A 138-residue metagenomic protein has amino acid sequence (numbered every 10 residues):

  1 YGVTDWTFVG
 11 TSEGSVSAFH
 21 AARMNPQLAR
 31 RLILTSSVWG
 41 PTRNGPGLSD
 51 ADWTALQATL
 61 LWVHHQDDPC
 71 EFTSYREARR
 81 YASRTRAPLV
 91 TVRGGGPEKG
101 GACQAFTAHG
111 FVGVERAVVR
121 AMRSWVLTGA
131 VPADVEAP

Functional and structural regions predicted by a protein language model:
G2-S12: Alpha/beta-hydrolase fold nucleophile elbow
T7, R31-I33: Residue in the alpha/beta-hydrolase core beta-strand immediately N-terminal to the catalytic nucleophile
G14, A18, S49, E77 (+1 more regions): Stable alpha-helical elements in mature extracytoplasmic
S15-P26, L32: Short glycine-enriched nucleophile-adjacent loop and the immediately C-terminal alpha-helix near the catalytic center
R23, P69-F72, V112-A117: Soluble non-cytosolic domains of exported or imported proteins
S36-G94: The feature captures the conserved acid-bearing segment of alpha/beta-hydrolase catalytic domains
A87-P138: C-terminal catalytic histidine-bearing segment of alpha/beta-hydrolase fold enzymes
